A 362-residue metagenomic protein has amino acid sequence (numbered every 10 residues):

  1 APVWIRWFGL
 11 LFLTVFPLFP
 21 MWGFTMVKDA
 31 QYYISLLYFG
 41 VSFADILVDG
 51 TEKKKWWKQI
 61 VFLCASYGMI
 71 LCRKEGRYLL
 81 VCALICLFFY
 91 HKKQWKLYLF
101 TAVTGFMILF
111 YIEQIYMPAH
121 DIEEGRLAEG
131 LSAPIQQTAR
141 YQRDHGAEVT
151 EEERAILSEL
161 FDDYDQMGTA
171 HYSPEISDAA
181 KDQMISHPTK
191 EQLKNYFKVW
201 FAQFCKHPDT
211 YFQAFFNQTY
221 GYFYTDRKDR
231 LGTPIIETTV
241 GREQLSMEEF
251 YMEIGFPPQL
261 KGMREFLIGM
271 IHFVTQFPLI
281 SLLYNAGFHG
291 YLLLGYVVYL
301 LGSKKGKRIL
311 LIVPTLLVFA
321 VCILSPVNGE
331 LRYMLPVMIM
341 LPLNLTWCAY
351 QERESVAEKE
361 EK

Functional and structural regions predicted by a protein language model:
A1-V15, Y33-I34, K53, W57 (+1 more regions): Transmembrane-helix signature of polytopic, membrane-embedded enzymes that assemble or transfer cell-envelope glycans
V3-W7, D49-Y67, K96-L99: Short hydrophobic alpha-helices at membrane interfaces in multi-pass membrane enzymes
R6-P17, L37, V41, S66 (+1 more regions): Short helix- or helix-capping micro-motifs that position conserved polar/aromatic residues at function-defining sites
F24-Q31: Short acidic/glycine- and proline-prone juxtamembrane loop motifs at membrane-interface regions of multi-pass membrane
Y33-G50, F62, S66, A83-L84 (+1 more regions): Specific aromatic-rich, kink-prone transmembrane helix
K58-R73, L84-C86, V103-F110: Membrane-interface alpha helices of multi-pass inner-membrane proteins
H120-P257: Membrane-proximal stem/loop segments at transmembrane-domain junctions that anchor or position
Q218-I312: Membrane-interface anchor segments at the N-terminal boundary of transmembrane helices in multi-pass membrane enzymes
